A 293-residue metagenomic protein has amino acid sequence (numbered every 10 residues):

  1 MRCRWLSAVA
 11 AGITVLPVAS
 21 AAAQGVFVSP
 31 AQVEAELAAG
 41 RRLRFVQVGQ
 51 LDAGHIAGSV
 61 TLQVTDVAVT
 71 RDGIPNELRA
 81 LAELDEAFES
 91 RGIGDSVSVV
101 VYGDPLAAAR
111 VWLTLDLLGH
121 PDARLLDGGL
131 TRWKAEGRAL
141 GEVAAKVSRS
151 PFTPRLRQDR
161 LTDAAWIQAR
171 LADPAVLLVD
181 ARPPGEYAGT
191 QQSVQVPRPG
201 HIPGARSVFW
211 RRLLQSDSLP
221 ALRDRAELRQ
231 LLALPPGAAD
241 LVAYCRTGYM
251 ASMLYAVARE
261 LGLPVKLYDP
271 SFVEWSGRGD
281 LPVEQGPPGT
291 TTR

Functional and structural regions predicted by a protein language model:
M1-C3: N-terminal secretory signal peptides that target proteins for export/translocation
S7-P17: Bacterial N-terminal signal peptides
V18-A23: Sec/Tat signal peptide C-region and signal peptidase I cleavage site
Q24-P30, A68-T70, T131-P203, D280-R293: Active-site neighborhoods of enzymes that stabilize oxyanions during catalysis
Q24-S96, R170-A238: Positively charged, proline/Ser/Thr-rich regional signature most characteristic of the Rhodanese/CDC25-like
V48-Q50, V64-T65, Y102-D104, L126-G128 (+4 more regions): Active-site-proximal beta-strand/loop segments in catalytic clefts of secreted hydrolases
E77-W166, R170, Q191, G200 (+3 more regions): Thiolate-centered catalytic microenvironments shared by cysteine-dependent enzyme domains
P220, L228-Q230, A238-P288: C-terminal soluble interaction/assembly domains
